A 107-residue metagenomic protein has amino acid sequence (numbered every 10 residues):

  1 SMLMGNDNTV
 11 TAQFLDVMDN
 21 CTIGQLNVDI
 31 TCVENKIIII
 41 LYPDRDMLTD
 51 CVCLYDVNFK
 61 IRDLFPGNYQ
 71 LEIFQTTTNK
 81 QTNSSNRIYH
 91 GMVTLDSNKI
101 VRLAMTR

Functional and structural regions predicted by a protein language model:
S1-I37, T82-R107: Primarily secretory-pathway and cell-envelope proteins
D7, P66-N68: Extracellular Ig-like/FN3 beta-sandwich strand-entry sites
Q13-V17, I39-R45, F74-T77: Generic short beta-strand segments
I30, R62-L64: Generic structural signal for beta-strand residues in well-ordered domains
I40-R62: An anionic, turn-rich surface loop/hairpin at beta-sheet edges that serves as a generic interaction/coordination patch
R45-T49, T76-I88: Short acidic/polar inter-strand loop motif in beta-rich domains
Y69-I73: A short tyrosine-centered beta-strand micro-motif
